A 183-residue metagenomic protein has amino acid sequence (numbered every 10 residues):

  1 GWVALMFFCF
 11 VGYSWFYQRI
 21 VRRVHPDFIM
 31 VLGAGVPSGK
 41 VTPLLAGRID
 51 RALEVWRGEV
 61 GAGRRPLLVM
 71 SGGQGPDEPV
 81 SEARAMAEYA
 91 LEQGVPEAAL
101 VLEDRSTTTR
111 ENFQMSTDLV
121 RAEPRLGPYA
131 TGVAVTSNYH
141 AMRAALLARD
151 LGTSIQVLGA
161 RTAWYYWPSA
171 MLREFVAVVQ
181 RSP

Functional and structural regions predicted by a protein language model:
G1-Y17: Transmembrane alpha-helices and immediately adjacent membrane-cytoplasm interface residues in multi-pass integral
F7, R51, V178: Alpha-helical scaffold segments in soluble metabolic enzymes
G12, Q18-M171: A structural signal for short, hydrophobic/glycine-enriched beta-strand patches
W167-P183: A transmembrane-helix-recognition feature enriched in membrane-embedded lipid enzymes and envelope glyco-/phospholipid
